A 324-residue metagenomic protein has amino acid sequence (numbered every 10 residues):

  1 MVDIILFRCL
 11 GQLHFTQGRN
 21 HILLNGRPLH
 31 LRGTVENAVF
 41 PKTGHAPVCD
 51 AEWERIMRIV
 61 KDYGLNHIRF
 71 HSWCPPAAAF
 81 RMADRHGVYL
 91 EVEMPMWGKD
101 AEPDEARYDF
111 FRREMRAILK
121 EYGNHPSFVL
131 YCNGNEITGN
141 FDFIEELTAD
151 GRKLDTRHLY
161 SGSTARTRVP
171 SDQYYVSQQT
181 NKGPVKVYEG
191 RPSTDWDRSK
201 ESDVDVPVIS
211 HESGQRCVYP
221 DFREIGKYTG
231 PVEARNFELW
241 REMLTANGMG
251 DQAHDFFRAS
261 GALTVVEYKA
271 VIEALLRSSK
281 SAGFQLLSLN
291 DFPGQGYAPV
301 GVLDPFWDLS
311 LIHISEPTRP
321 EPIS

Functional and structural regions predicted by a protein language model:
M1, F80-A83, I314: Hydrophobic alpha-helical segments that mediate membrane insertion or helix-helix packing
M1-V60: N-terminal carbohydrate-binding accessory modules
L10-Q17, S213, L289, P317: Hydrophobic pocket-lining residues within nucleotide cofactor-binding pockets
M57-I59, H67-D291, G296-L303: Substrate-binding/catalytic cleft of secreted carbohydrate-active enzymes, primarily glycoside hydrolases
Y63: Active-site charged/polar residues at nucleotide-handling catalytic sites that mediate phosphoryl, nucleotidyl
V302-S310: Short, low-complexity, polybasic intrinsically disordered segments
I312-H313, P317-S324: Single conserved hydrophobic/aromatic residue that forms the stacking wall/gate of nucleotide- or nucleobase-binding
